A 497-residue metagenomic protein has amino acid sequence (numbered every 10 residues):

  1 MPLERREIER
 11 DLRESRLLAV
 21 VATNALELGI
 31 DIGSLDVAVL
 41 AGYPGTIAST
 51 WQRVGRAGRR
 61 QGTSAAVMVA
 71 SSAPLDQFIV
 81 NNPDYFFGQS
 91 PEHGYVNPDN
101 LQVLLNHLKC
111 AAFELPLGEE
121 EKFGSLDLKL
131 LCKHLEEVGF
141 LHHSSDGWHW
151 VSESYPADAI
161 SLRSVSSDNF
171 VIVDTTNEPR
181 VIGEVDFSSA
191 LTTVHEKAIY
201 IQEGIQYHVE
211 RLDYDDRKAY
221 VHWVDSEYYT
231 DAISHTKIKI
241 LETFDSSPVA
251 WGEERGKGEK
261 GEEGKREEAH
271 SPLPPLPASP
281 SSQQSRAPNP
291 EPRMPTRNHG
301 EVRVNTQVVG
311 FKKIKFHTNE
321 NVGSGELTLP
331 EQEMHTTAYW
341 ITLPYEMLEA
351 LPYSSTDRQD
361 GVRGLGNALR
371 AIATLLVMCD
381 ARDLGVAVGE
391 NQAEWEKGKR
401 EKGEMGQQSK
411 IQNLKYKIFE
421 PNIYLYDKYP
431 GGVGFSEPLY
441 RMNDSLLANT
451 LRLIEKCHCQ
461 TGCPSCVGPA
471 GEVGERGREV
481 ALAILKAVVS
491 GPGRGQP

Functional and structural regions predicted by a protein language model:
M1-A22: Conserved helicase ATPase core of P-loop NTP-dependent helicases/translocases
M1-R5, L26, G45-A48: Short acidic loop-to-helix transition motifs that present clustered carboxylates
L26-G42, A65-V67: A short beta-strand element within the Helicase C-terminal
G45-V67, L108: Conserved SF2 helicase motif VI
T63-A66, S72-Q89, L104-E119, L128 (+5 more regions): Extended Lys/Arg-rich polyanion-binding regions
E136-G147: A short, conserved structural fragment
R255-G258, E263-K265, S271-P290, K397-M405 (+1 more regions): Intrinsically disordered, low-complexity proline-rich regions
Q460-P469: Local cysteine-cluster metal-coordination motifs and their immediate loop/turn environment, predominantly Fe-S cluster
